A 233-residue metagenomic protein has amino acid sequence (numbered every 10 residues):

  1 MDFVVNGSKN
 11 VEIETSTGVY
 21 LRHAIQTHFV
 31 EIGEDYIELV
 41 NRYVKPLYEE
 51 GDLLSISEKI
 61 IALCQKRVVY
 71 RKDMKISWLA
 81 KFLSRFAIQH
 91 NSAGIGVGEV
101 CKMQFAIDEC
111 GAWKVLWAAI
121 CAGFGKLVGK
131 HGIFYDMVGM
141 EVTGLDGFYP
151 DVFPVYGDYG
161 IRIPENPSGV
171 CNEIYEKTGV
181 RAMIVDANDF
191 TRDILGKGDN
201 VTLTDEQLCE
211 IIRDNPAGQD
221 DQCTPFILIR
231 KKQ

Functional and structural regions predicted by a protein language model:
M1-Q233: N-terminal and secondary-structure boundary signal
